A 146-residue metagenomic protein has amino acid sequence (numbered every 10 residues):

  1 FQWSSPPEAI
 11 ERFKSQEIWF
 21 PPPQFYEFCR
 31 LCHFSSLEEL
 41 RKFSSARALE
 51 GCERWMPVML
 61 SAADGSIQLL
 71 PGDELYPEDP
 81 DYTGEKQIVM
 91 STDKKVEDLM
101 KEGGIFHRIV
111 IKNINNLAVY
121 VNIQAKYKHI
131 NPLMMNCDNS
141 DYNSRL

Functional and structural regions predicted by a protein language model:
F1-S4, R30-F34: Short, exposed beta-strand "edge-strand" segments with a Pro/Gly-rich flavor and a Y/T-containing core
F1-W19: NUDIX/MutT-family hydrolases
W3, P22-P23, Q87-M90: Short, low-complexity, polar/charged sequence segments that are solvent-exposed and flexible
E17-I18, F25, L37: Acidic, metal/cofactor-coordinating or nucleic-acid-engaging core segments within structured domains
P22, Y26-L31: Hydrophobic alpha-helical interaction segments
L31, S36-L146: Core RNA-modification/binding signature centered on pseudouridine synthases
